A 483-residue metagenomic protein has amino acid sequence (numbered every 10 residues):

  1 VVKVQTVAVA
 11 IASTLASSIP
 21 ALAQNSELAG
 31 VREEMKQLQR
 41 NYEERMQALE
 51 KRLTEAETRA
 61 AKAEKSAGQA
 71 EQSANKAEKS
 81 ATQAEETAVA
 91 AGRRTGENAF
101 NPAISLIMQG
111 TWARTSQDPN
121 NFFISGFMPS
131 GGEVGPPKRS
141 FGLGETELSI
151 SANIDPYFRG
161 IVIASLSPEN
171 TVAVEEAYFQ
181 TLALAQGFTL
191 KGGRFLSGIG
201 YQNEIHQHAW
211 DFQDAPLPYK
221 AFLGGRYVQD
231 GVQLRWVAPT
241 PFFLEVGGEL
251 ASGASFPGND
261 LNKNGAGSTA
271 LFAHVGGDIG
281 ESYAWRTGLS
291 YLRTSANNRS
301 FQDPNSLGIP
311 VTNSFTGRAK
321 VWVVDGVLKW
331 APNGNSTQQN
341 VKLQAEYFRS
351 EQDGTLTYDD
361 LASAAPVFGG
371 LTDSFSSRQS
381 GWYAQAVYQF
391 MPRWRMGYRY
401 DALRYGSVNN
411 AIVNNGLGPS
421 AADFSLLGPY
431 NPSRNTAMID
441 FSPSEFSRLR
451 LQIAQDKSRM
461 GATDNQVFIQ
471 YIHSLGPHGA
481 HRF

Functional and structural regions predicted by a protein language model:
V2-L22: Gram-negative bacterial Sec-dependent N-terminal signal peptides
V4-T6, E33, M46, F195 (+3 more regions): Hydrophobic alpha-helical segments, especially transmembrane helices and their immediate juxtamembrane helical caps
I11-S13, L22-I124, M128-G131, F243 (+3 more regions): N-terminal periplasmic/intermembrane-space "pro-region" immediately following the signal or transit peptide
E27, E50, E57, E64 (+3 more regions): A broad helix-preferring feature
V31, V172-A173, W322, L343: Hydrophobic transmembrane-helix microenvironments that flank and shape a buried ionizable site
A91-F256, K263-S282, L289-Y291, R378-S380 (+2 more regions): Outer membrane beta-barrel
G135, Y178, N203, D211 (+1 more regions): Outer-membrane beta-barrel pore domains
V246-G247, P257-N262, R299-Q302, T357: A short secondary-structure junction signal
